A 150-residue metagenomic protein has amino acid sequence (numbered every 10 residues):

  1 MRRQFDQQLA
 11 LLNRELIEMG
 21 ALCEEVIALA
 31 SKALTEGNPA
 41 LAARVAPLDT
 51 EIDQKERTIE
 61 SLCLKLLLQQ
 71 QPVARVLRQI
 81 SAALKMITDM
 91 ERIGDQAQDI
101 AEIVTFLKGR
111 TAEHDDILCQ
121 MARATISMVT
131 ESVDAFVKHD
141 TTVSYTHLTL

Functional and structural regions predicted by a protein language model:
Q4-F5, L77: N-terminal cationic and glycine-rich segments that engage phosphates or anionic surfaces
L11-R14, E18, E24-S144: Extended, charge-rich alpha-helical scaffolding segments
T146-L150: Conserved small/polar residues in nucleotide/adenosyl-binding loops
